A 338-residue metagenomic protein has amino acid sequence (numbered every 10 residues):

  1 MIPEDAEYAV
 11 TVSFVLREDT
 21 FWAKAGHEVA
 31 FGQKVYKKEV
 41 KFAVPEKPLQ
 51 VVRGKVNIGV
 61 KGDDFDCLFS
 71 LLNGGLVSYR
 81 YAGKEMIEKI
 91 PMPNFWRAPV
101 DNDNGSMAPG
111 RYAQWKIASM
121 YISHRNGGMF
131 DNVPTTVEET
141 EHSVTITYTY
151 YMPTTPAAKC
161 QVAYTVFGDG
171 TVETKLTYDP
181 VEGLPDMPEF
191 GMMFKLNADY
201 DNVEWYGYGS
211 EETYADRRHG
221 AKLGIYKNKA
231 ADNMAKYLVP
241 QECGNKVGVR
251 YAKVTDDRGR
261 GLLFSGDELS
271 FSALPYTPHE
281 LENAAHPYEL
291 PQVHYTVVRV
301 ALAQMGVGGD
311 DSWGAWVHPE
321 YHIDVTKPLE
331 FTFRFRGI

Functional and structural regions predicted by a protein language model:
M1-K24: Intrinsically disordered, low-complexity Pro/Gly/Ser/Thr-rich segments with frequent PxxP/GP/PP motifs and embedded
I2-D5, T20, K34-I338: Beta-strand/loop-rich accessory regions of lumenal/periplasmic or secreted enzymes, predominantly carbohydrate-active
A23-G32: Extracellular and select intracellular beta-sandwich modules with Ser/Thr-enriched, small-residue motifs on
